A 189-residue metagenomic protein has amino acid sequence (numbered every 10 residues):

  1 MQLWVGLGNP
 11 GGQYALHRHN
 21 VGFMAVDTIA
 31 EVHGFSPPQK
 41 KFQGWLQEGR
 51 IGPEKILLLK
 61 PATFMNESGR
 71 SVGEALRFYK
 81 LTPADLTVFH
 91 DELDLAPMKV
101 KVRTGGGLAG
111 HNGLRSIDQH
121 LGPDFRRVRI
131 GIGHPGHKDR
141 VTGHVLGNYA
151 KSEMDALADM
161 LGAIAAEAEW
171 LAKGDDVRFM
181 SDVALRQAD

Functional and structural regions predicted by a protein language model:
M1-G105, R115-V128, P135-R140, D155-Q187: Nucleotide and nucleotide-moiety/phosphate-recognizing core
K101-G107, V145-Y149: Short glycine-enriched, charge-decorated loop/helix-capping segments at active-site entrances that position
A109-G113: Hydrophobic alpha-helical segments within soluble ligand-binding/sensing domains
